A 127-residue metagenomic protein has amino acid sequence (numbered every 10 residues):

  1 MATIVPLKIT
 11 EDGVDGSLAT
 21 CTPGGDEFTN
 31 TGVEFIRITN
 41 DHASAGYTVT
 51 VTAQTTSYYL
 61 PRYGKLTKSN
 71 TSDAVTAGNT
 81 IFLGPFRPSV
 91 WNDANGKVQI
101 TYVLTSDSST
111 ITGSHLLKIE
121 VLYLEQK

Functional and structural regions predicted by a protein language model:
A2-K127: Surface-exposed, low-hydrophobicity beta-strand/loop segments enriched in small/polar/acidic residues
